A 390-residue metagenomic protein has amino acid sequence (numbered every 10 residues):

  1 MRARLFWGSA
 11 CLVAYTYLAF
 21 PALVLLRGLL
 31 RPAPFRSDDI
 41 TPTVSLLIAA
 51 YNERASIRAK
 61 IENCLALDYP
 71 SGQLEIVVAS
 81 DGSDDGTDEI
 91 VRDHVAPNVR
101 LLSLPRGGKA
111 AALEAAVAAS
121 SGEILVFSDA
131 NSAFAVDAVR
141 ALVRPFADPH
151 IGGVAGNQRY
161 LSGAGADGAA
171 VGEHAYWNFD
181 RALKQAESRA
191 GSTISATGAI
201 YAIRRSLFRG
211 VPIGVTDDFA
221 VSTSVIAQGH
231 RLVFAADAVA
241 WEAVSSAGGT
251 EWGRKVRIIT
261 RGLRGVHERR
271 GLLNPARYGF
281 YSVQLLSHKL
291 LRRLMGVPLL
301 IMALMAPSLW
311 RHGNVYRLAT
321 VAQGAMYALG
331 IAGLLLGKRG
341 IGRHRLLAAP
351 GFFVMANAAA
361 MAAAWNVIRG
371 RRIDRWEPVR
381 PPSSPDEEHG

Functional and structural regions predicted by a protein language model:
M1-I40, S188: N-terminal membrane-anchoring/stem segments of glycan-assembly enzymes
L26, R31, D38, E242 (+1 more regions): Membrane-embedded multi-pass helical conduit in multi-pass membrane proteins, especially envelope-biosynthetic
P42-S45, E75, A220: Cell-envelope/extracellular polymer assembly enzymes that use nucleotide-activated donors
N63, P70, S80-E89, P105-G107 (+1 more regions): A conserved acidic beta->alpha catalytic loop
Q73-V77, D88-A119, A170-V171, A175-A182: Conserved donor nucleotide-binding strand/loop of the catalytic core
P105, A110-A112, V136-V215, F352: Long helical/loop segments within the catalytic core of UDP-sugar-dependent glycosyltransferases, especially the large
L125: Short aromatic/hydrophobic "clamp" motif used to bind/position activated sugar donors
F146-F179, I213, D217, V221-H288 (+3 more regions): Catalytic donor/gating beta->alpha subdomain of glycosyltransferases that bind UDP-sugars
